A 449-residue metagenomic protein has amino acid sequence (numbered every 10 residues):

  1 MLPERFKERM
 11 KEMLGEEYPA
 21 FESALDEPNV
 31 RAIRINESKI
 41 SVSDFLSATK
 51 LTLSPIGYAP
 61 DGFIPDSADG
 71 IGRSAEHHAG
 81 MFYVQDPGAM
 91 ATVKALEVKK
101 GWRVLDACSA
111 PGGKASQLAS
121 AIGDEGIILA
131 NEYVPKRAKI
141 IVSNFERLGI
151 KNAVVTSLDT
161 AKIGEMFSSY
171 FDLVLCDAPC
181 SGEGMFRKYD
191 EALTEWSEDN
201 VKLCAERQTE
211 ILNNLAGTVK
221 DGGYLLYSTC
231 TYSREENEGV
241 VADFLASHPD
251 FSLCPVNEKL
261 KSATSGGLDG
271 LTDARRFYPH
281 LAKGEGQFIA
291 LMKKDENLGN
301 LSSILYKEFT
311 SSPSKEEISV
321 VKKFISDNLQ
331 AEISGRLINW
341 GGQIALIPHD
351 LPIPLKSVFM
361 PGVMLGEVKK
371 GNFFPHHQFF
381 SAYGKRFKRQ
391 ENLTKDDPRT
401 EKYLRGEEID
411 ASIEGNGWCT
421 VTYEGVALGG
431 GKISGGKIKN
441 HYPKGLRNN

Functional and structural regions predicted by a protein language model:
M1-M13, E17-D44, E285-F288, D295-N449: Polybasic, low-complexity RNA-engagement segments
K99-K100, K162-D177: A short acidic, Gly/Pro-enriched loop at the edge of an enzyme's catalytic core that lines a small-molecule cofactor
G101-A110, L129: Conserved class I S-adenosyl-L-methionine
P111-D124: Conserved SAM-binding loop of SAM-dependent methyltransferases across substrates and taxa, primarily the Class I
I122-G123, V219-D221: Helix-to-beta-strand junctions that scaffold the AdoMet/dcAdoMet cofactor pocket in Class I SAM-dependent enzymes
N131-S168: S-adenosyl-L-methionine
K136, L173-N213, L226, C230-N237 (+1 more regions): Mobile active-site "lid"/loop adjacent to the S-adenosyl-L-methionine
F171, Y224-Y227, Y232-A345: Class I S-adenosyl-L-methionine
